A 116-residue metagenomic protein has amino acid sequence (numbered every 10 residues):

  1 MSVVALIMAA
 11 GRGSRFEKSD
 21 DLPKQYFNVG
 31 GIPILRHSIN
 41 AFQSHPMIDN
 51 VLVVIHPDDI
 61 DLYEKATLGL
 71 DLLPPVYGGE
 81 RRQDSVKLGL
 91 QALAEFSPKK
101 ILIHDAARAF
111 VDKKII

Functional and structural regions predicted by a protein language model:
S2-D58: N-terminal glycine-rich phosphate-binding loop and ensuing alpha1 helix
V3, L72-P74: Short, conserved active-site loop motifs that form the nucleotide-linked donor/cofactor pocket
V29, V54, V76-Y77, H104: Structural motif
F42-Q43, T67, L93: Hydrophobic C-terminal alpha-helix "anchor/cap" residues
M47, D71-L72: Glycine-centered tight turns that cap/initiate beta-strands
P57-I60, R81: Short active-site-proximal "capping" loops at secondary-structure junctions
I60-A66: Acidic helix N-cap motif at the loop->helix transition within catalytic regions of sugar-transfer enzymes
L73, R82-I116: Conserved beta-loop-beta/alpha segment of the NTase-like Rossmann-fold superfamily that binds/positions NTPs
